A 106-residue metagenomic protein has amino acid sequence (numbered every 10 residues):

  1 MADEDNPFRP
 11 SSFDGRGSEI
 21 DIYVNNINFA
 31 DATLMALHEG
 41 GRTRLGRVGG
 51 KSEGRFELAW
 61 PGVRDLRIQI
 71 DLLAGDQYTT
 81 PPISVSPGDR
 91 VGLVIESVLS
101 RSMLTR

Functional and structural regions predicted by a protein language model:
A2-F13, Q77-R106: Extracellular beta-sheet/turn segments enriched in Thr/Pro/Gly and aliphatic residues
S18-I22: Structural beta-strand segments of beta-rich domains
V24-N28: Asparagine-centered strand-capping/turn motif at beta-strand->loop junctions
A30-L34, R64-L66: Short beta-strand/loop motifs in extracellular/secreted proteins, especially within beta-sandwich accessory domains
M35-T43: Short amphipathic beta-strand segments in non-cytosolic proteins
R44-G50, P82-I83: Short beta-strand segments within Ig-like beta-sandwich modules, predominantly Fibronectin type-III
E53-W60, T80: Exposed aromatic-hydrophobic patches
G62-A74: A short, solvent-exposed beta-strand micro-motif common in secreted/extracellular proteins
